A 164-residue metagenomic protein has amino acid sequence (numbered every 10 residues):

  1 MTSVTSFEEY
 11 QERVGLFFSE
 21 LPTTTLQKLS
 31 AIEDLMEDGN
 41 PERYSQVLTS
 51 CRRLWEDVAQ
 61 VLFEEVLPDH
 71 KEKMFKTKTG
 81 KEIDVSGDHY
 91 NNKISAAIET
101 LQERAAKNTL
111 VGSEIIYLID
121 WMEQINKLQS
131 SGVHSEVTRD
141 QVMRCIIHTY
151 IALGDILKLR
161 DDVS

Functional and structural regions predicted by a protein language model:
M1-L35: Internal, Lys/Arg-enriched amphipathic helical interaction segments that engage polyanionic partners
E20-Q27, D38-S164: Amphipathic, oligomerization/interface secondary-structure segments
